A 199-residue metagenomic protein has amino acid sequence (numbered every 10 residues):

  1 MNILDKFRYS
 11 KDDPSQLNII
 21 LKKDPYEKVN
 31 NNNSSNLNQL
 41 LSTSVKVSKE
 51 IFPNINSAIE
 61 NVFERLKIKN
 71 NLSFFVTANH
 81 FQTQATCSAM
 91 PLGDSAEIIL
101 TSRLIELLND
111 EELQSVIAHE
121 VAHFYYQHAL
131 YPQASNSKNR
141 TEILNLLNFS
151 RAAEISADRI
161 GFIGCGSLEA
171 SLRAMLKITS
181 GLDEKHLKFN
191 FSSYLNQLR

Functional and structural regions predicted by a protein language model:
M1-A89, L182: Hydrophobic or amphipathic, alpha-helical segments that drive membrane association/targeting
L37, E50-N56, V62-I68, I143-L198: Short helix/loop segments within enzyme catalytic domains that coordinate or immediately flank catalytic cofactors
E50, I99-S115, N148: Short pre-active-site segment immediately N-terminal to the catalytic Zn-binding motif
I59, L100, H119, A157: Divalent metal-coordination and catalytic microenvironments
F81-S95, Y131-R140: A short mid-domain helix/strand-loop element embedded in enzyme catalytic domains that forms or borders the active-site
L104, E111, E120-N136, L168-E169: Catalytic Zn2+-binding segment of zinc metalloproteases
Y126-E154: Post-HEXXH active-site segment of zinc metalloproteases
